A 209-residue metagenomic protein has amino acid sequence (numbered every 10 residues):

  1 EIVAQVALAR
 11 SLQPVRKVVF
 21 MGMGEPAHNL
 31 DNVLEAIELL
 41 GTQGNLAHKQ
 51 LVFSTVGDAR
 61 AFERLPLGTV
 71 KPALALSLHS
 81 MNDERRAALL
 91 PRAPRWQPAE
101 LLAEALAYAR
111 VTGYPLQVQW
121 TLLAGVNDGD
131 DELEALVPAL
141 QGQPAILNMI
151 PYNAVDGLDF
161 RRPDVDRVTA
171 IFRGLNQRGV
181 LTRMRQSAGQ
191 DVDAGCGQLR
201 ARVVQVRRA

Functional and structural regions predicted by a protein language model:
E1, H28, N32, R92-Q97 (+2 more regions): Alpha-helix N-cap and loop-to-helix initiation/capping positions
E1-P72, N82-E84, P98-E100, A107: Conserved Radical SAM active-site core
Q13-P14, H48, A73, G113 (+2 more regions): Secondary-structure boundary/capping signal
G24-A27, D58-F62, K71-R95, Y114-N127 (+1 more regions): Conserved radical SAM core fold
D31, R60, E84-A87, A99 (+3 more regions): Generic alpha-helical secondary structure signal
A36, L67-V70, R92, A135-P138 (+1 more regions): Short, solvent-exposed amphipathic alpha-helical segments in soluble enzyme and RNA/protein-processing domains
V52-S54, A73-A75, N148, R183: Structural detector of well-ordered beta-strand residues that form the stable sheet scaffold of enzyme domains
L106-P115, W120-A209: Auxiliary Fe-S-binding modules of radical SAM enzymes
